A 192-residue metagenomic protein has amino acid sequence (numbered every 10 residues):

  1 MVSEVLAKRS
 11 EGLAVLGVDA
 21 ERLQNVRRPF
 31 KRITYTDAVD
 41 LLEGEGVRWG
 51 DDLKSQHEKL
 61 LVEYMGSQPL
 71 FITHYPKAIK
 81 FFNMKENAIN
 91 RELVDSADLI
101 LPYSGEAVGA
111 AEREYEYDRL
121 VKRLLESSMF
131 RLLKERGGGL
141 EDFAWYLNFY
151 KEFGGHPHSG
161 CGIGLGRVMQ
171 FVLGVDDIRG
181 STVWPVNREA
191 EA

Functional and structural regions predicted by a protein language model:
S3, A7, V15-V18, N25-A192: A translation/RNA-centric and nucleic-acid-associated enzymatic feature enriched in Class II aminoacyl-tRNA synthetases
